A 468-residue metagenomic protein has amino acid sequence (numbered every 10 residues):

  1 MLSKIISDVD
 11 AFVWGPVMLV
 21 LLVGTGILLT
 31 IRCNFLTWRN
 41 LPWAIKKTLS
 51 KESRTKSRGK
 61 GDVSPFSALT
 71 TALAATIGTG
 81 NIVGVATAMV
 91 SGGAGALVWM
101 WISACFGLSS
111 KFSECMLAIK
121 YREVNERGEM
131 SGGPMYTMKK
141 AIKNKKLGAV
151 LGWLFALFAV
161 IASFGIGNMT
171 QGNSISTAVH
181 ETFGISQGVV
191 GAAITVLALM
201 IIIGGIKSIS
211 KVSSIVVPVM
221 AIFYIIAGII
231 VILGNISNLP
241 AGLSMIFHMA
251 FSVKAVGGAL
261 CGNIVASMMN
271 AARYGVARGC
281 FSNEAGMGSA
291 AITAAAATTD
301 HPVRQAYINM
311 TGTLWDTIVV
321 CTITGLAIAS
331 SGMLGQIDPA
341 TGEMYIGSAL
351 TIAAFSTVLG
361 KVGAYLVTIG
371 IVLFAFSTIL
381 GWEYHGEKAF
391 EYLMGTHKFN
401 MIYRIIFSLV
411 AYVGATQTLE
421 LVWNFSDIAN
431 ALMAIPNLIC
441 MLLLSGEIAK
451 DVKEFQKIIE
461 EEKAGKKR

Functional and structural regions predicted by a protein language model:
M1-T79, M89-A96, G107, S408 (+2 more regions): N-terminal alpha-helical transmembrane segments of multi-pass membrane transport and channel/translocase proteins
L2, R32-T37, G80-V85, S163-I175 (+5 more regions): Transmembrane helix-loop junctions in multi-pass membrane proteins
L21-L28, C33-I45, F155, G172-V179 (+4 more regions): Membrane-interface loop-to-helix entry segments
T25, L29-T30, S103-G128, M135 (+3 more regions): Helix-loop-helix module between adjacent transmembrane segments
F35-V63, T87, G92-L97, S109-K146 (+4 more regions): Flexible loop linkers connecting adjacent transmembrane helices in multi-pass alpha-helical membrane transporters
K56-S91, L117-A141, L154-V160, C261-L314: Alpha-helical membrane segments and immediately flanking helix-loop junctions that form or couple to the substrate/ion
F106-E114, A192-I206, V217-S237, M269 (+3 more regions): Selective recognition of specific alpha-helical transmembrane segments in multi-pass small-molecule
E114-K120, E126, A227-F247, V253-N263 (+4 more regions): Extracellular/periplasmic helix-exit of transmembrane alpha-helices
